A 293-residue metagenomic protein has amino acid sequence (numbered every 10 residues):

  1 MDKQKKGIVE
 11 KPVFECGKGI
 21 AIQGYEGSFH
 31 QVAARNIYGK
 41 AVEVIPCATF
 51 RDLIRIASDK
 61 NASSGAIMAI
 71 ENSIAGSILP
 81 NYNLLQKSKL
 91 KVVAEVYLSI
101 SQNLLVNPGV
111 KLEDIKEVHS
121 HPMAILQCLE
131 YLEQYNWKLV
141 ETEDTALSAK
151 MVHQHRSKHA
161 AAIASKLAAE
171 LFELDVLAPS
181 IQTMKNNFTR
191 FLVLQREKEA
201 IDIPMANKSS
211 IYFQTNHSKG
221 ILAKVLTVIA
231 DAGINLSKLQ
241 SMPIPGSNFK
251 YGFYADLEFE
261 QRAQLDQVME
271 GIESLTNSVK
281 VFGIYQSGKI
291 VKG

Functional and structural regions predicted by a protein language model:
M1-G293: Domain-level signature for soluble enzymes in the chorismate/prephenate branch of the shikimate pathway
